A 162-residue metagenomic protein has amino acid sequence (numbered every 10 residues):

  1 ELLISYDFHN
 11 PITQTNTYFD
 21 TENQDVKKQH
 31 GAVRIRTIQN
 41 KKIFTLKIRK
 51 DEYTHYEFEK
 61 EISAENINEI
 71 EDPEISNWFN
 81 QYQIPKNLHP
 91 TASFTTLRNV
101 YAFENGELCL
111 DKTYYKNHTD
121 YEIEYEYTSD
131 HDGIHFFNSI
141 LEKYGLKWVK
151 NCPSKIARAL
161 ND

Functional and structural regions predicted by a protein language model:
E1-D162: Phosphate-end processing signature that detects enzymes handling 5′-triphosphorylated RNA and polyphosphate
